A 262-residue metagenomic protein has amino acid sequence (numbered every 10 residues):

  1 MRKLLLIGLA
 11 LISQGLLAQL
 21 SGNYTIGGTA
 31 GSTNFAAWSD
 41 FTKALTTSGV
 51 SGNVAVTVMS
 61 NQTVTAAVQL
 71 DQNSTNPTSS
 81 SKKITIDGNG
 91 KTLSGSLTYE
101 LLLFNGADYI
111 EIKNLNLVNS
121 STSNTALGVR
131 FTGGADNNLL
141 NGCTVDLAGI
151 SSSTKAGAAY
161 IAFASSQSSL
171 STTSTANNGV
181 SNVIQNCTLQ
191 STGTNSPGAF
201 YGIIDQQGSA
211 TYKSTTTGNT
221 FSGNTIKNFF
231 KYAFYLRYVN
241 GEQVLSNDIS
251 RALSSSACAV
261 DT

Functional and structural regions predicted by a protein language model:
M1-S21: Bacterial Sec-dependent N-terminal signal peptides
L20, V50-G52, V58, V64 (+12 more regions): Repetitive beta-strand solenoid architecture
G22-T57, T63: Acidic Gly/Asp/Thr-rich repetitive segments characteristic of extracellular carbohydrate-active and adhesion proteins
A44-G52, T75-P77, T175, Y212-K213: Surface-exposed acidic, glycine-flexible loop patches that form ligand/cofactor-binding and adhesion interfaces
A55-N61, T85-D87, G128-F131, A159-A164 (+4 more regions): Extended hydrophobic secondary-structure segments that form protein cores and membrane-embedded regions
T65-T85, T92-K113, V118-D136, T154-T175 (+1 more regions): Extracellular beta-strand-rich solenoid/capping regions of secreted or surface-exposed proteins that bind or remodel
A67-Q69, G95-L101, S120-L127, A148-Y160 (+3 more regions): Short glycine/acidic-rich loop motifs that flank beta-strands on beta-rich extracellular proteins
K83, D87-G90, D108-N119, D136-G149 (+5 more regions): Right-handed parallel beta-helix
